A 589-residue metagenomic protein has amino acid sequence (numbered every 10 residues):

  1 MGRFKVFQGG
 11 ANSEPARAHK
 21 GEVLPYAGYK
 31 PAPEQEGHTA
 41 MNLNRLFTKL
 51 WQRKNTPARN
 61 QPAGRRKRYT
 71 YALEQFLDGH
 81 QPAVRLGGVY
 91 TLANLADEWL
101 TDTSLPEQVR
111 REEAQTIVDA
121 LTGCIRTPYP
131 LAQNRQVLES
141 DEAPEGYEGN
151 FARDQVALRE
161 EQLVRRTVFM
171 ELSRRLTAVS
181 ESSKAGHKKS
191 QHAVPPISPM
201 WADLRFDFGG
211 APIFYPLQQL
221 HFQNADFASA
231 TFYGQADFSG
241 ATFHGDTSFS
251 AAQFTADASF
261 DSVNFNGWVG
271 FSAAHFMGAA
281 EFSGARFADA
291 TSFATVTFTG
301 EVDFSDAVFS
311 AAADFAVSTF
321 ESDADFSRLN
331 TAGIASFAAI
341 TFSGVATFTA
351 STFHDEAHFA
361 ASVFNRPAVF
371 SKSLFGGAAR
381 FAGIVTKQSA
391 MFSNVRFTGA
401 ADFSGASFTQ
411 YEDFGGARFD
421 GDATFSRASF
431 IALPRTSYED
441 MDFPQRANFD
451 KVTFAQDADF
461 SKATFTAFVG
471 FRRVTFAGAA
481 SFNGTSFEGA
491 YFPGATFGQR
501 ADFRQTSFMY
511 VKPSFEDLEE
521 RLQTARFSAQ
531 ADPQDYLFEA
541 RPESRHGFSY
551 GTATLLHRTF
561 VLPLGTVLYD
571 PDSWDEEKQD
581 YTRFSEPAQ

Functional and structural regions predicted by a protein language model:
R3-A11, A16-H19, V23-G28, A32-E98: Membrane-proximal alpha-helical anchors
K67-E74, H80-A93, E98-Q589: N-terminal leader/targeting and pre-domain segments
